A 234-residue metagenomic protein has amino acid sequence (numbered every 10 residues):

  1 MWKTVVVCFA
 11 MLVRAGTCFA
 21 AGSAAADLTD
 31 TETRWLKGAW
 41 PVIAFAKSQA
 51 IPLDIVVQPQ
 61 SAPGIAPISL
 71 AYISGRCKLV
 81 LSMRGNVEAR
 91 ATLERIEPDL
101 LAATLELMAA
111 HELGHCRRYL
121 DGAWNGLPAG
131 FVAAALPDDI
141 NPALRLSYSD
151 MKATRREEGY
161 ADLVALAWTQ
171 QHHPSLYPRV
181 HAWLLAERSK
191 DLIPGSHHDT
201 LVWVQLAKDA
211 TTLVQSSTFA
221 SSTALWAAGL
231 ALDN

Functional and structural regions predicted by a protein language model:
V5-V13: Sec-dependent N-terminal signal peptides
V7-C8, C18, N141-A143, A165: Cleavable N-terminal signal peptides
A15-A21: N-terminal signal peptide c-region/cleavage motif recognized by signal peptidases
D27-T33, P67, T92-T104, L146-R155: Second-shell loop/turn segments in exported
T29-D54: Zn2+-dependent metallopeptidase catalytic core
P67-A103, A109, L113, Y119: Active-site scaffold of zinc-dependent metalloenzymes
Y119-E158: Post-HEXXH active-site segment of zinc metalloproteases
S147-E158, L163-N234: Long, well-structured alpha-helical subdomains associated with metal-dependent extracellular/ecto-lumenal hydrolases
